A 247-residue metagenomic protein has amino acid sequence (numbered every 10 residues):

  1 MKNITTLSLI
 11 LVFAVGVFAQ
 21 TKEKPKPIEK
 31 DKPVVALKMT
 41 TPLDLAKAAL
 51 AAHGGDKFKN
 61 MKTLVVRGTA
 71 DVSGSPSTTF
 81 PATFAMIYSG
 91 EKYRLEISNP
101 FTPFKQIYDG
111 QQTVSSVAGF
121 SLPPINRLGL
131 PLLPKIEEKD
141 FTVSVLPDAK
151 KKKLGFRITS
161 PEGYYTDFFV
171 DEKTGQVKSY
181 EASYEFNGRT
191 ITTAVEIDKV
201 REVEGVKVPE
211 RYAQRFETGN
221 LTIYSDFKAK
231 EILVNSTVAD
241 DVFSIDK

Functional and structural regions predicted by a protein language model:
M1-E23: Bacterial Sec-dependent N-terminal signal peptides
F18-A48: Sec-dependent signal peptide cleavage junction
Q20, D246-K247: Short, solvent-exposed mixed-charge patches
L37-G119, T142, P147-D148: N-terminal mature ectodomain segment of secretory-pathway/periplasmic proteins
P100-P103, S121-L122, E185-F186, F216: Short, surface-exposed beta-strand-loop junctions and turns on beta-sheet-rich folds
G110-E138: Acidic/charged, solvent-exposed loop-and-adjacent secondary-structure segments enriched in E/D, K/R, S/T, and G/P
P134-V145, R189-V195: A short, amphipathic edge element
K152-I245: Gly/Pro-enriched, hydrophobic low-complexity segments that function as extracytoplasmic propeptides/linkers
